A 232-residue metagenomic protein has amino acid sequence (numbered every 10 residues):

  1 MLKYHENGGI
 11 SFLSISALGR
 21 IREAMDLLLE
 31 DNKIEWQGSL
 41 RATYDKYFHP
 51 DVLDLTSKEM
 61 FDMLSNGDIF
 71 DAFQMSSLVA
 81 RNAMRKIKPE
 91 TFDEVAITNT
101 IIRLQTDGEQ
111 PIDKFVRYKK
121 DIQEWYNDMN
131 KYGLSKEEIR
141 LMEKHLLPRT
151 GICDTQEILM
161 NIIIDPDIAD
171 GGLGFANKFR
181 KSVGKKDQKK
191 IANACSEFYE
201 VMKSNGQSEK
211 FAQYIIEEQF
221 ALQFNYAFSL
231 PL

Functional and structural regions predicted by a protein language model:
M1-L232: Mg2+-dependent phosphoryl-transfer active-site scaffold
